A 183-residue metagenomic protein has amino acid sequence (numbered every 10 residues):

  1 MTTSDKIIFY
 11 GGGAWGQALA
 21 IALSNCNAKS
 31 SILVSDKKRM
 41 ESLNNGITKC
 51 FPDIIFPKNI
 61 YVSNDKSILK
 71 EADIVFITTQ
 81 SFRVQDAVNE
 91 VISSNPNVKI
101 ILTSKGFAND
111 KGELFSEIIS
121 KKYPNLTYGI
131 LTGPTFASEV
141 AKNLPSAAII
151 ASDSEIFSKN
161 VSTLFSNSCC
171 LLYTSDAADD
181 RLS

Functional and structural regions predicted by a protein language model:
M1-I55, N64: NAD(P)+-binding Rossmann beta1-loop-alpha1 motif at the extreme N-terminus of oxidoreductases
F9, I32, I100-L102, I130 (+1 more regions): Structural beta-sheet core signal
A28, L126, C170: Short phosphate-binding/catalytic loops that engage adenosine nucleotides
I47-P52, I118-I119, P145-I150: Short, hinge-like loop/turn segments at secondary-structure boundaries
F56, N64-K70, I74-P145, V161-S162: Rossmann-like NAD(P)(H) cofactor-binding subdomain of soluble oxidoreductases
N59-Y61, C170: Short, conserved active-site loop motifs that form the nucleotide-linked donor/cofactor pocket
A147-V161, N167, L171: Conserved anion/nucleotide-ligand pocket segment
Y173-S183: Single conserved hydrophobic/aromatic residue that forms the stacking wall/gate of nucleotide- or nucleobase-binding
